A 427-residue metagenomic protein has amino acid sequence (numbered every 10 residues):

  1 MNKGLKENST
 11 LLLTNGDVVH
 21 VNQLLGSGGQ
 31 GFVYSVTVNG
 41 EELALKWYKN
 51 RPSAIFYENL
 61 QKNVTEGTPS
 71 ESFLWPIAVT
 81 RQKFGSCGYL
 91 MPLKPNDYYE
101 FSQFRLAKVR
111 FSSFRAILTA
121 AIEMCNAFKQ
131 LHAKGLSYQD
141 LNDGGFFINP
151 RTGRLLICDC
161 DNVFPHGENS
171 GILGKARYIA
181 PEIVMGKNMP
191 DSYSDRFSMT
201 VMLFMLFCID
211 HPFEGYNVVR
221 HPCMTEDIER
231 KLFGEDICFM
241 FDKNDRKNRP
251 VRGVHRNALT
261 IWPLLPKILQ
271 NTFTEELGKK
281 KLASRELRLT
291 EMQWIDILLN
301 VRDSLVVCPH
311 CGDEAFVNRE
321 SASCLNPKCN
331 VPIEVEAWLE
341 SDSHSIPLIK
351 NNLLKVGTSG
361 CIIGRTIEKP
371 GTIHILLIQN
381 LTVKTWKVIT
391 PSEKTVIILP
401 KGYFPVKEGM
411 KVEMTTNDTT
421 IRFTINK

Functional and structural regions predicted by a protein language model:
N2-N39: ATP-binding glycine-rich phosphate-binding loop
Y34-S35, E41-K49: Glycine-rich ATP phosphate-binding loop
L74-A120: Conserved structural core of kinase catalytic domains
F128, H132-P150: Catalytic-loop of the protein kinase fold
N142-P181: Activation segment/activation loop of eukaryotic-type protein kinase catalytic domains
D195: Conserved catalytic-loop aspartate of Hanks-type protein kinases
L203-Q270: Conserved C-lobe activation region of Hanks-type protein kinase-like domains
I389-K427: C-terminal boundary/linker segments immediately following FHA domains
